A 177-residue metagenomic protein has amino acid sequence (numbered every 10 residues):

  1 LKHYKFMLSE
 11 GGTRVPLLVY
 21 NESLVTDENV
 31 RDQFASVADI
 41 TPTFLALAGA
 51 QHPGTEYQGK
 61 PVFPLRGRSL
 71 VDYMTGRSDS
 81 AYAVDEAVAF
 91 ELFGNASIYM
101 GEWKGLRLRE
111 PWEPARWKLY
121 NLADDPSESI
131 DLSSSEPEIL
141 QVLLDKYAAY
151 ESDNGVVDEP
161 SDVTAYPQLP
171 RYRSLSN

Functional and structural regions predicted by a protein language model:
L1-E10, V25-L122, E159: C-terminal cap/loop subdomain of S1 sulfatases and analogous C-terminal strand-loop tails that border
L1-V15, P170-L175: Core domains of carbohydrate- and sulfate-ester-processing enzymes
L17-V19: Short glycine- and hydrophobic/aromatic-rich loop-to-beta-strand nucleating segment in the catalytic cores
P111-R116, L122, S127-N177: Long, internal low-complexity/basic segments
